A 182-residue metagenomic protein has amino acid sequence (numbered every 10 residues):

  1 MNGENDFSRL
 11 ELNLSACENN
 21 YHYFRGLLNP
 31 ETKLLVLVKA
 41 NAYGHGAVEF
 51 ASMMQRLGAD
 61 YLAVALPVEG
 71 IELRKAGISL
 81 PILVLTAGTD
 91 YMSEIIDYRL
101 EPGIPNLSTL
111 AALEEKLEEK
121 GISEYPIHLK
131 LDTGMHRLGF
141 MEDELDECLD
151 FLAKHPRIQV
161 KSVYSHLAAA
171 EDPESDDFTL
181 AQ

Functional and structural regions predicted by a protein language model:
G3-E4, S8-E11, A16, T32-A181: Active-site-proximal beta-alpha core segment in soluble small-molecule metabolic enzymes
C17-N20, F24: Alpha-helical packing segments of well-folded alpha/beta enzyme cores
L27: Conserved PLP-enzyme active-site core in the AAT-like
